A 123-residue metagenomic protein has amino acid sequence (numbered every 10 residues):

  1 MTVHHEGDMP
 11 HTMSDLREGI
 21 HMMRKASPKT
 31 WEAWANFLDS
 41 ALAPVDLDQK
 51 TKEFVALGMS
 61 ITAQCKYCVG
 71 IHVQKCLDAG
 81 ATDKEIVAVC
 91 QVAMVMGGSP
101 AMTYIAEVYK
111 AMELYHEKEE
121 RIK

Functional and structural regions predicted by a protein language model:
M1-T51, T103-K123: Acidic, glycine/proline-rich low-complexity segments that act as flexible tails and inter-domain linkers
L38-D39, A56, V73-L77, C90: Amphipathic alpha-helical segments within well-ordered protein domains
D46-I61, K84-V89, I122-K123: Immediate flanking context of iron-sulfur cluster ligation sites
A63, A81, G97-P100: Short coil/turn residues that cap or connect secondary-structure elements
C65-C68: Short cysteine clusters
I71-I86, Y109-M112: Iron-sulfur (Fe-S) cluster-binding segments and ferredoxin-like electron-carrier domains, especially [2Fe-2S]
V87-M112: C-terminal structural segments of small proteins and small subunits
